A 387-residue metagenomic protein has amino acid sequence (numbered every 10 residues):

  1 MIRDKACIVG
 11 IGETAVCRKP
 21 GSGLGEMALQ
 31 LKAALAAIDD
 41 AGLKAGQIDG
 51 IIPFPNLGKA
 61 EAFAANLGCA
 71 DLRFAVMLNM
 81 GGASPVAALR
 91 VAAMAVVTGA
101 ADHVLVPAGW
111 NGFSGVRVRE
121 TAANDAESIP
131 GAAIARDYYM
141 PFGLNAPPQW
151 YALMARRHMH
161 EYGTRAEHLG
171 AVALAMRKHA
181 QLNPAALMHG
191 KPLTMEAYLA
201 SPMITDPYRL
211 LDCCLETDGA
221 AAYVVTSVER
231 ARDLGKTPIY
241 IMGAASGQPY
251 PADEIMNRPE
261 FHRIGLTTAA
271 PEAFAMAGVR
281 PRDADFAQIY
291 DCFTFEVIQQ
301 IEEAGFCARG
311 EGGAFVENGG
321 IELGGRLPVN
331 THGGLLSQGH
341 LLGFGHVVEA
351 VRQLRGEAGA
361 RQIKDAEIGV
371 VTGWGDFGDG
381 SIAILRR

Functional and structural regions predicted by a protein language model:
M1-A83, V91, M154, H158-R165 (+5 more regions): Conserved active-site "lid/cap" helical segment
M1-E26, D137, A171, M203-T268 (+6 more regions): Condensing-enzyme catalytic core mediating Claisen C-C bond formation in acyl metabolism
I2, A28, F54-L105, N111-W150 (+4 more regions): Conserved catalytic cysteine-centered active-site region of acyl-thioester-dependent Claisen-condensing enzymes
P20-G21, G115-T121, Q181-A185, A252-E254 (+3 more regions): Short acidic, glycine/serine/threonine-rich loops at helix termini
A45-F54, F74-V76, V104-G109, H168-A175 (+5 more regions): Beta-strand segments within the central parallel beta-sheet cores of soluble alpha/beta enzyme folds
G58-N66, D253-R258, D291-A314, G325 (+1 more regions): Short glycine/threonine-rich loop-to-helix capping motif typified by GTGT followed within a few residues by an Asp-Pro
M80-W110, P148-L182, Y223-E229, Q338-A358: Active-site-proximal alpha-helical scaffold in enzymes
E260-T267, P271-T294, E303-F306, L335-G339: Extended C-terminal subregions enriched in glycine
